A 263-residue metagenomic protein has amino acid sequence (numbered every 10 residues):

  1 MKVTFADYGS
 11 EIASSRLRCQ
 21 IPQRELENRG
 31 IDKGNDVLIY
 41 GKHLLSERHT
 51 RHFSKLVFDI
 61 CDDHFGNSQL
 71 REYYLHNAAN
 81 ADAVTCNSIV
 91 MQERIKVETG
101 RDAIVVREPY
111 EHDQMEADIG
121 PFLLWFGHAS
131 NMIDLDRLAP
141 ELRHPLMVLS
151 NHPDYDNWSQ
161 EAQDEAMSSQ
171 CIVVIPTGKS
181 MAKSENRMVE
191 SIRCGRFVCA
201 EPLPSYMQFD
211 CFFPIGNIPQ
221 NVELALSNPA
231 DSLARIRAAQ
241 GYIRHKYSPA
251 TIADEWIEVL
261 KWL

Functional and structural regions predicted by a protein language model:
M1-H52, A83, R94-E98, C211-F212 (+1 more regions): N-terminal pre-catalytic "stem/leader" segment of glycosyltransferase-like enzymes
F5-P22, E111-A166, R187-M188: Conserved catalytic-core segment of nucleotide-activated headgroup transferases in glycan assembly
V37-I39, H52-G66, S191: Active-site proximal beta-strand in glycosyltransferases
H64-V84, A162-S168: Membrane-proximal helix-turn-helix segments that form the acceptor-binding/catalytic region of lipid-linked
D82-K96, G100-Q114: Donor nucleotide-sugar binding/catalytic pocket of nucleotide-sugar-dependent glycosyltransferases
D113-M115, G120, P229-K261: A charged, aromatic-enriched C-terminal amphipathic alpha-helix characteristic of glycosyltransferases across folds
S159-A162, I172-R193, C199-D210: Nucleotide-sugar-dependent
F213-A234: C-terminal "capping" alpha-helix adjacent to the active site of nucleotide-linked donor transferases in cell-envelope
